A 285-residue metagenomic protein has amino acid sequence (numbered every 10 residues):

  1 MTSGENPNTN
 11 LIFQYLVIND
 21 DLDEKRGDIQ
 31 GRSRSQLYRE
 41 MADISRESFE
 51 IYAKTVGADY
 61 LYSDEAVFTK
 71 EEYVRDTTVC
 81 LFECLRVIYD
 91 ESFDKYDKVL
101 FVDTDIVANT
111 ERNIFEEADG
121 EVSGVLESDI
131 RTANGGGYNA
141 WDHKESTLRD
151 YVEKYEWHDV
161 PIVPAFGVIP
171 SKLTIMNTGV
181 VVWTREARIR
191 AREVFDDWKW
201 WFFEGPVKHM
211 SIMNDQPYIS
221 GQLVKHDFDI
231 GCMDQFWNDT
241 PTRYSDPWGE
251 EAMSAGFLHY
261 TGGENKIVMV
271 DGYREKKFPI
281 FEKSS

Functional and structural regions predicted by a protein language model:
M1-K95, T261-N265, P279-S284: N-terminal anchoring/stem segment of glycosyltransferases
I12-Q14, D59-S63, L100-D103, S123-V125 (+2 more regions): A structural signal for short, well-ordered beta-strand segments and their strand-loop junctions that often border
D21-L22, T69-E72, A108-E111, E116-E117 (+5 more regions): Short catalytic/ligand-binding loop motif for oxyanion handling, primarily in non-cytosolic enzymes, centered on
E71-V102, A108-I114, G124-V125, M176 (+2 more regions): A conserved donor-nucleotide-binding helix/loop in the catalytic core of Leloir-type glycosyltransferases
V79, G137-H143, D246-S254: Short, surface-exposed amphipathic charged segments that create phosphate/polyanion-binding patches used for binding
F82-L85, T147-G167: Short acidic (Asp/Glu) patches
V107-Y155: Conserved donor-nucleotide/metal-binding helix-loop-beta segment in metal-dependent transferases, i.e., the alpha-helix
V160-V270: Catalytic core and acceptor-binding pocket of nucleotide-sugar-dependent glycosyltransferases
